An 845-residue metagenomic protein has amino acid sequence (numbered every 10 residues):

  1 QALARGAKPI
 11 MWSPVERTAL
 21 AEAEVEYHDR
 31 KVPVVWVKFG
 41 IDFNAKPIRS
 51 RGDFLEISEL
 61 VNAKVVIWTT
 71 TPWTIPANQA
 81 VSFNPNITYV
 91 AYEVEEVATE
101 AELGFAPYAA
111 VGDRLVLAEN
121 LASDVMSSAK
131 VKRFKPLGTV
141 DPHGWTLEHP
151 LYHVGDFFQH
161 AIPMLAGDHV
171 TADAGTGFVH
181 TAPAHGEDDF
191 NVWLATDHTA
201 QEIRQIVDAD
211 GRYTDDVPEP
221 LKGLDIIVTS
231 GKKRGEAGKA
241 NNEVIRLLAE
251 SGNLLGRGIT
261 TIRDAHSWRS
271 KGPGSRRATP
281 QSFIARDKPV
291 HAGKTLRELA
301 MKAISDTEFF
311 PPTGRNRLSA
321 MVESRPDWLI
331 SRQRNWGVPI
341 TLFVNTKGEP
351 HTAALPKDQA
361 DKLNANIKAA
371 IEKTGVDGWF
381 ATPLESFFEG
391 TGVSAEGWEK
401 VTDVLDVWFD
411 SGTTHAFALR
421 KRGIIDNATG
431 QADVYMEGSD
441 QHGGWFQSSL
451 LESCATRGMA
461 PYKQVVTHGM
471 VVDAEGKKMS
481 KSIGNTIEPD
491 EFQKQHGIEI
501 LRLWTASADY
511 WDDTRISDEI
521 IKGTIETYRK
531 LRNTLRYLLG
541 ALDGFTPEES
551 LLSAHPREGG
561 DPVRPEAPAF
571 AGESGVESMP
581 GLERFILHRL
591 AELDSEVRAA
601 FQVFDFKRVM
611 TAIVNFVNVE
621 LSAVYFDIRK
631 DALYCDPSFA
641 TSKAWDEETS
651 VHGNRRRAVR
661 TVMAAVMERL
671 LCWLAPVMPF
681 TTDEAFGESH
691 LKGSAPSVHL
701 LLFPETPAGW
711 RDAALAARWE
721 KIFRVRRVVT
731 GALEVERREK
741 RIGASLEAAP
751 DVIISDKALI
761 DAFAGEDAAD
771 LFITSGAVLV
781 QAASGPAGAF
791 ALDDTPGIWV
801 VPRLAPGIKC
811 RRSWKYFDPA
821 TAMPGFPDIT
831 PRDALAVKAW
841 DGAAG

Functional and structural regions predicted by a protein language model:
A2-P76, E96, D141-T146, Y152-F157 (+9 more regions): Residue patterns forming the tRNA-binding/recognition surfaces of aminoacyl-tRNA synthetases and related DALR
A2-R30, D124-R133, P142, E148 (+2 more regions): Amphipathic alpha-helical
I10, P14, T18-H28, T346 (+9 more regions): Acidic, turn-prone loop/beta-hairpin segments
S13, S267, N345, T391-A395 (+2 more regions): Short cysteine-rich clusters marking metal-coordination/redox-active sites
K38, F43, D156, D168 (+3 more regions): Alpha-helical recognition segments enriched in aromatics with Gly/Pro capping that present substrate-recognition
A80, I87-F178, E187, N191: Protease-associated
G314, E396-W408, D426-G444, G484 (+10 more regions): Secondary-structure capping and boundary motifs in well-ordered enzyme cores
P824-A836: Cysteine-rich micro-motifs
